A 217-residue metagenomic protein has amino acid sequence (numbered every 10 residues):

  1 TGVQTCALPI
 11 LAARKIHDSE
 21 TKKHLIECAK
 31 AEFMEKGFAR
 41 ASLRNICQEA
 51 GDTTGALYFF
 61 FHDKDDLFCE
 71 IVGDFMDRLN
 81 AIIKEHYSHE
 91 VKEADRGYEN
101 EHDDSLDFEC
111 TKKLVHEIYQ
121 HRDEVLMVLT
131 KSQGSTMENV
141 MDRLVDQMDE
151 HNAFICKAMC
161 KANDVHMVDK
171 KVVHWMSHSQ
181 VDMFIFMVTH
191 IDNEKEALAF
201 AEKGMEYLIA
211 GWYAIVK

Functional and structural regions predicted by a protein language model:
T1-L8: Short, small-residue-biased leader/transition segments that mark boundaries at the very start of proteins
H24, C28, E32-D66, E70: Helix-turn-helix
K30, V128-V145, A199-W212: C-terminal/domain-terminus segments
I71-D107: Amphipathic alpha-helical linker/stalk segments
H89-Y98, K112-S135, F186: Amphipathic alpha-helical segments used for helix-helix packing
S105, E109-D123, Q133-C160, K171-H178: Amphipathic alpha-helical packing segments from all-alpha helical-bundle domains
H116, Q120, E150-K157, K170-K217: C-terminal peripheral helix-coil segments that are non-catalytic and often amphipathic
